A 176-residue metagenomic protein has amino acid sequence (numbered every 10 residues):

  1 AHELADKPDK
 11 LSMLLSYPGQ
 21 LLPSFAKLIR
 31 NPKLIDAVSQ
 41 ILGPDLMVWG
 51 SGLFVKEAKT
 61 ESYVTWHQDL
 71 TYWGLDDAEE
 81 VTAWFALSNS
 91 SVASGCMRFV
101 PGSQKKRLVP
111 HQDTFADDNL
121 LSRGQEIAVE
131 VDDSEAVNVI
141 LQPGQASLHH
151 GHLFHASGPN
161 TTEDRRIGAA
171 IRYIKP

Functional and structural regions predicted by a protein language model:
A1-L75: Non-heme Fe(II)-dependent double-stranded beta-helix
E3, A146-L148, H152-P176: Non-heme Fe(II)/2-oxoglutarate
D9-S12, Q68, L121-D133, E163-R165: Short, surface-exposed loop/helix-turn segments at secondary-structure junctions that function as lids/hinges flanking
L21, W49, E79, A93-G95 (+2 more regions): Residues that flank catalytic or metal-binding motifs in active/ligand-binding sites
P23-R30, D76, D133-Q142, T162: Aromatic-acidic/polar surface patches that form glycan- and anion
I41, H67, G74-V92, I140-P143 (+2 more regions): Short, conserved beta-strand element in jelly-roll/cupin
F54-K56, T71, S90-V92, Q104-K105 (+2 more regions): Short, solvent-exposed loop/turn segments at secondary-structure junctions
V92-G158: Double-stranded beta-helix
